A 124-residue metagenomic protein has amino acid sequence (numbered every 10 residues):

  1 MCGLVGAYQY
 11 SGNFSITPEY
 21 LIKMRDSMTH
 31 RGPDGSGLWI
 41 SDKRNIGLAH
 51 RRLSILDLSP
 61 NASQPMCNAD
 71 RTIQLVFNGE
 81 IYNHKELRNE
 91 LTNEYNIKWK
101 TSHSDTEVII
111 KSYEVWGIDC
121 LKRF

Functional and structural regions predicted by a protein language model:
M1-F124: N-terminus-centric sequence/structural signature that marks the extreme N-terminus and adjacent "lid/interface" module
